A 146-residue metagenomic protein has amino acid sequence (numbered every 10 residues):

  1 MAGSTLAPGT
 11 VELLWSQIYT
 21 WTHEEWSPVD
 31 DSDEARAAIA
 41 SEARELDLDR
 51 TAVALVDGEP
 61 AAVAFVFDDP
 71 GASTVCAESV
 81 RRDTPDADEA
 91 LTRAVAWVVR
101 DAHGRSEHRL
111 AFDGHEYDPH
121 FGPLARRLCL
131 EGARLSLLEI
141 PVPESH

Functional and structural regions predicted by a protein language model:
M1, W97-H146: Active-site/acyl-donor-binding loops of N-acyltransferases
M1-D31, H146: Short amphipathic alpha-helix that is part of the acyltransferase structural core
P8, P85-D88, D118-P119: Loop/helix-junction capping segments adjacent to catalytic residues or to phosphate/diphosphate-binding pockets
W15, T22, E59, F65 (+3 more regions): Amphipathic alpha-helical "stalk" segments
H23-R81: A conserved beta-strand-loop-helix scaffold within acyl/acetyltransferase catalytic domains
L55, A94-V99: A short, acidic, amphipathic alpha-helical segment used as a generic capping/interface helix at domain edges
A62-A64, E89, A111: Intrinsically disordered, low-complexity regions of eukaryotic RNA-binding proteins
V80-R93, G104-R105: Conserved glycine-rich acetyl-CoA-binding loop
